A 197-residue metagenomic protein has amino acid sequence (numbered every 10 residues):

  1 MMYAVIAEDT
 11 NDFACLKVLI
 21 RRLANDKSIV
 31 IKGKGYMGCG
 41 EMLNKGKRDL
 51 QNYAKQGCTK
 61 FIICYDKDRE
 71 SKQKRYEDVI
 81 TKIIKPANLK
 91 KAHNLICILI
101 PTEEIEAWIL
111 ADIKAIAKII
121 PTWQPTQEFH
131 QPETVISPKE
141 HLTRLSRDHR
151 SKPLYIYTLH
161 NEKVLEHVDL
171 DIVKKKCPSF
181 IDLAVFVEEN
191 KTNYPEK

Functional and structural regions predicted by a protein language model:
M2-Y3, F13-K34, N44-T59, D66-K197: C-terminal accessory helical subdomains adjacent to catalytic cores in phosphodiester- and nucleotide-handling enzymes
E8-D9: Helix N-cap/beta->alpha junction signal
C39-L43: Eukaryotic endosomal/vacuolar membrane-trafficking regulators centered on PX-domain-mediated PI3P pathways
